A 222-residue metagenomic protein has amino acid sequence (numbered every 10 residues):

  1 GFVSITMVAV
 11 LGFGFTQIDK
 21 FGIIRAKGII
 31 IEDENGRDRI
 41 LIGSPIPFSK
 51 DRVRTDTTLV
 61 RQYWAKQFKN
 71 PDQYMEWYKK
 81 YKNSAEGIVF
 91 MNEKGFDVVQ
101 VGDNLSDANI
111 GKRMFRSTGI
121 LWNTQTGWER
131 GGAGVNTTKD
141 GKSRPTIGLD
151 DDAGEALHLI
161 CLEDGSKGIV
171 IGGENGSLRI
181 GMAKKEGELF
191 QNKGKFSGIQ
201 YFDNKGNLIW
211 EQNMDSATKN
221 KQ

Functional and structural regions predicted by a protein language model:
G1-I18: Single-pass membrane-anchoring alpha-helices
Q17-Q222: Parallel beta-helix/beta-solenoid repeats that form elongated, surface-exposed shafts/blades used for receptor binding
